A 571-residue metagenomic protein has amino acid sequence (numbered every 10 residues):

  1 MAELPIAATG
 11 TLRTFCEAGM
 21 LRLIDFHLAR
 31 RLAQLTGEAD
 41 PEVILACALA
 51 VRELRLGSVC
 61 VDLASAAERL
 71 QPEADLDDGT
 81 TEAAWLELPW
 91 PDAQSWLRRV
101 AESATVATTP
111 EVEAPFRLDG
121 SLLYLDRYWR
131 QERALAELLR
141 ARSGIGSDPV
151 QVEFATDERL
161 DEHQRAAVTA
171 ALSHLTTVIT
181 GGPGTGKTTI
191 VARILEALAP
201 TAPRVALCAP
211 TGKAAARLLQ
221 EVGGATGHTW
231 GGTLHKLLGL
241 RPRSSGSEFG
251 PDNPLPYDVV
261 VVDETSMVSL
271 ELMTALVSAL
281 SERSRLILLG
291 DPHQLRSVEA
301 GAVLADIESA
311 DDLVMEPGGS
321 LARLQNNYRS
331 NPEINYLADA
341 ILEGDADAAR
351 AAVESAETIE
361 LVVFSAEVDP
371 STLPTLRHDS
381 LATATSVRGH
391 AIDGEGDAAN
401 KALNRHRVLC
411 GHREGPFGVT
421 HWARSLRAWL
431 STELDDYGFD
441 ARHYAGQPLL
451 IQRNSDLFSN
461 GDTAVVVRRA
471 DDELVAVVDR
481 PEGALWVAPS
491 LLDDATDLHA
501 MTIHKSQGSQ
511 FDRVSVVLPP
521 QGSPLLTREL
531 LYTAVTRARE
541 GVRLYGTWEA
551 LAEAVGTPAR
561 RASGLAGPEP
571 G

Functional and structural regions predicted by a protein language model:
M1-D148: Accessory, non-ATPase domains that flank or precede helicase/AAA+ motor cores in DNA-metabolism machines
A66, L135, D263, D291 (+6 more regions): Residue-level signature of catalytic and energy-coupling elements of molecular machines, predominantly ATP/GTP-dependent
F116-P183, T189-A192: Pre-Walker A segment
A166-V168, L172-A356: ASCE P-loop NTPase helicase motor core
L207, L288, V408-C410, V516 (+1 more regions): Structural beta-sheet core signal
H293, S297-F458, V467, V475: Conserved helicase motor core of P-loop NTPases
D462-G571: C-terminal accessory regions
